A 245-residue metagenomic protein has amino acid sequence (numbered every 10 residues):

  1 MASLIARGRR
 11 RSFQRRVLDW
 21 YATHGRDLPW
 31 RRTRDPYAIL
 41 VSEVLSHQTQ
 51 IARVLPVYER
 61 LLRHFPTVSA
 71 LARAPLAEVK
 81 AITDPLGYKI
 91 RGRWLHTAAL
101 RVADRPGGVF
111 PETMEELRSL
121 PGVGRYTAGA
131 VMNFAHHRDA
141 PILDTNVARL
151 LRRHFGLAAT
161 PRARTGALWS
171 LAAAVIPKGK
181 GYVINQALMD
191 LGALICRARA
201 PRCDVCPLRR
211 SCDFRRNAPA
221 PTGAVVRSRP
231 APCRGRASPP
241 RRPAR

Functional and structural regions predicted by a protein language model:
L4-R9, R15-A231, P243: Catalytic cores of DNA base-excision repair glycosylases
C233-R236: Charge-dense, helix-prone N-terminal extensions
